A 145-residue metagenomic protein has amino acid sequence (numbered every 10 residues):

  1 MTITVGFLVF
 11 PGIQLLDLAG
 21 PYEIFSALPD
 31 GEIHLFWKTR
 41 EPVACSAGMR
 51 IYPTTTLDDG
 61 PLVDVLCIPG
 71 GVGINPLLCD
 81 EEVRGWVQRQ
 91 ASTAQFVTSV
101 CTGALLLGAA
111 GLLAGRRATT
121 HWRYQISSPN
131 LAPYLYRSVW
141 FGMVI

Functional and structural regions predicted by a protein language model:
M1-V97, A104-A109, G115, I126 (+2 more regions): Extended, subdomain-level signal for the structured scaffold at the beginning of enzyme domains
T120-W122: Class I SAM-dependent methyltransferase SAM-binding "motif I" and its flanking Rossmann-like core
N130: Aromatic/histidine-rich interaction motifs
